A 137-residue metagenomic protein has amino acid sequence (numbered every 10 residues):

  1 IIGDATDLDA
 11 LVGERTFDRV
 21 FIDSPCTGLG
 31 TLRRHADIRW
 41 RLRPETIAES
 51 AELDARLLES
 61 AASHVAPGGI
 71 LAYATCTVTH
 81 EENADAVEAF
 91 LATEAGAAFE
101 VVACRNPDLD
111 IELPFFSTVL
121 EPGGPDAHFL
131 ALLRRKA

Functional and structural regions predicted by a protein language model:
I2: Conserved residues in the N-terminal Rossmann fold of short-chain dehydrogenase/reductase
A5-F21, P25-T27, A48, A55 (+1 more regions): C-terminal catalytic and target-recognition region of SAM-dependent MTase-like enzymes, primarily methyltransferases
T31-E49: A mobile, often basic/glycine-rich helix-loop segment that functions as the active-site lid/recognition loop
A61: Active-site nucleotide-sugar/metal-binding loop of Leloir-type enzymes
